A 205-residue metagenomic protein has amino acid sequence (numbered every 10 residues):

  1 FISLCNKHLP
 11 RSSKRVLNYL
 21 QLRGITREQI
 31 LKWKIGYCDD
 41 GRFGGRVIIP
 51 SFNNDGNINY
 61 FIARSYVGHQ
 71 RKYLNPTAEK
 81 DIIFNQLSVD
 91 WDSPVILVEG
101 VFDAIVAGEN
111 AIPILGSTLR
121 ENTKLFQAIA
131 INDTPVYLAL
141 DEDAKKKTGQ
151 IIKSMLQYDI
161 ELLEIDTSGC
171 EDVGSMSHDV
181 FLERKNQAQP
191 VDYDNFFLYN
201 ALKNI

Functional and structural regions predicted by a protein language model:
F1-I48, F52-D55, V89, A130 (+3 more regions): TOPRIM metal-binding catalytic domain and adjacent DNA-binding surface shared by DnaG-type primases
D39-P135: Phosphate-handling DNA/RNA-contact segment within nucleic-acid enzymes
V47, Q127-N132, D172-Q187: Short, surface-exposed amphipathic charged segments that create phosphate/polyanion-binding patches used for binding
L97, D133-K147, I165: Acidic beta-strand-to-loop metal/phosphate-binding motif
V106-A107, K147, D172-V173: Phosphate- and divalent-cation-binding pockets in alpha/beta enzyme and binding domains that engage nucleotide-derived
L119-E121, L140-Q150, G169: Acidic, metal-coordinating catalytic cores used for nucleic-acid/nucleotide bond scission and strand-transfer chemistry
K147-D159: Short, aromatic/basic amphipathic alpha-helical patches
E161-D172: A generic structural motif
